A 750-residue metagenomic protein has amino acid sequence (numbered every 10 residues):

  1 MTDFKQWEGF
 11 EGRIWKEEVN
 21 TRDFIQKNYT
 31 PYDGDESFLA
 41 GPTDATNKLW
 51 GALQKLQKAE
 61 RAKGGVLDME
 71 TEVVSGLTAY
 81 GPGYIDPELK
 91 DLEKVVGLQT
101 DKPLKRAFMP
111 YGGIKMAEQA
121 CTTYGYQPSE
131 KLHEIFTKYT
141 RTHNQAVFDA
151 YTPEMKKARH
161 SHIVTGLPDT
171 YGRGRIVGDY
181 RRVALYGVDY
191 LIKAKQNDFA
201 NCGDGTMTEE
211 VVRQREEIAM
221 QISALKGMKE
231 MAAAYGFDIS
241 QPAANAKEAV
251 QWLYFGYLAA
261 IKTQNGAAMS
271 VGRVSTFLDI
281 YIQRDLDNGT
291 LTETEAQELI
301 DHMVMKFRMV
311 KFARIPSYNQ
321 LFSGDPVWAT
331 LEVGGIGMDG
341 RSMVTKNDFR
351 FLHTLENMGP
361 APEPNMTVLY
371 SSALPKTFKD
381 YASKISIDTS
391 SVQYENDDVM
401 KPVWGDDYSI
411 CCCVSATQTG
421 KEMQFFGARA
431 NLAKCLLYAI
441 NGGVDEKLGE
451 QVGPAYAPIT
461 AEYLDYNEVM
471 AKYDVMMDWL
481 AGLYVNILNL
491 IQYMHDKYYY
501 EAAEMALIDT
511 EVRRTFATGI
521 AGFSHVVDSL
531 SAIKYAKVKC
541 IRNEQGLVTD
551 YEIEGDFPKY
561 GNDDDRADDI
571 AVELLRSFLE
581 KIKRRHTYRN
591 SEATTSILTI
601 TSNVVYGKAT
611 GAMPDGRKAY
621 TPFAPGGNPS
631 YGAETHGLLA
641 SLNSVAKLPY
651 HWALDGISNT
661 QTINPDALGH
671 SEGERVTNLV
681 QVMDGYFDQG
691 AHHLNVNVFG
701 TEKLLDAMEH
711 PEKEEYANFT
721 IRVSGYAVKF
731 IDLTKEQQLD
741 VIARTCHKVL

Functional and structural regions predicted by a protein language model:
T2-L750: Conserved catalytic cores of very large enzyme subunits
